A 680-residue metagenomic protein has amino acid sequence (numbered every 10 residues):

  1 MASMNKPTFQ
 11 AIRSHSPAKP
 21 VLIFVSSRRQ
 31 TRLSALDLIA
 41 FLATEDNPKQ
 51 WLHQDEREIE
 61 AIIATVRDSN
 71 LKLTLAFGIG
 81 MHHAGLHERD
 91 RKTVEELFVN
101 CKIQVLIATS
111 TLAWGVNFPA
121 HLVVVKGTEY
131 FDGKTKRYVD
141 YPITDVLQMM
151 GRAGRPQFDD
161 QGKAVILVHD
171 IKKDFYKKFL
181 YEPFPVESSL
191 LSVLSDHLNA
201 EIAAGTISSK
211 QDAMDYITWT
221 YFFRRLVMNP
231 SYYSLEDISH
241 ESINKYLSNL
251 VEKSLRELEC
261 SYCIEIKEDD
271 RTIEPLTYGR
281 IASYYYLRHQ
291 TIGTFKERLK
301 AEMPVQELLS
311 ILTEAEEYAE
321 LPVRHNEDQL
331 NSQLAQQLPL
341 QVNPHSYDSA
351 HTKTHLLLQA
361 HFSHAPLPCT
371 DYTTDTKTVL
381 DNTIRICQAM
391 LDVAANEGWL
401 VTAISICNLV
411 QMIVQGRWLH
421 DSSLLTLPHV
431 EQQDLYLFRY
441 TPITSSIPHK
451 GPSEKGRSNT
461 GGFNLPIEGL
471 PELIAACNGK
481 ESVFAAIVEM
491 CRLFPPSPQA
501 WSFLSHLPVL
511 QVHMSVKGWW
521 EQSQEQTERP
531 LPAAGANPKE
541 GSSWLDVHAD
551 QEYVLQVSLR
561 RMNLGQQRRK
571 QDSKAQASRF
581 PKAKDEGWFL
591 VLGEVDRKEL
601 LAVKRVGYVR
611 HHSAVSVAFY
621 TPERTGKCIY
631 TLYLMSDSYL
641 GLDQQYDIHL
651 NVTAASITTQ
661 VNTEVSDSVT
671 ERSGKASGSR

Functional and structural regions predicted by a protein language model:
M1-D37, G80, A84, H169-K172: Conserved interdomain linker/interface between the two RecA-like ATPase lobes of SF2 helicase motors
R29-K102, Y138-T144: Conserved C-terminal RecA-like helicase domain
L122-D132, R137-L180: Conserved segment of the helicase C-terminal RecA-like domain
D160-L255, E268: C-terminal or mid-to-C-terminal helical accessory/interaction module adjacent to the motor/catalytic core
E201-I202, K210, W219, I243-L247 (+7 more regions): C-terminal helical accessory/scaffold domains
L564, L634-Q644: Short acidic/polar inter-strand loop motif in beta-rich domains
G607-V609, L640-G674: Short beta-strand elements
Y608-H612, A618-G626, D637-L640: Short, surface-exposed loop/turn segments at beta-strand-coil junctions that are enriched for proline with nearby
